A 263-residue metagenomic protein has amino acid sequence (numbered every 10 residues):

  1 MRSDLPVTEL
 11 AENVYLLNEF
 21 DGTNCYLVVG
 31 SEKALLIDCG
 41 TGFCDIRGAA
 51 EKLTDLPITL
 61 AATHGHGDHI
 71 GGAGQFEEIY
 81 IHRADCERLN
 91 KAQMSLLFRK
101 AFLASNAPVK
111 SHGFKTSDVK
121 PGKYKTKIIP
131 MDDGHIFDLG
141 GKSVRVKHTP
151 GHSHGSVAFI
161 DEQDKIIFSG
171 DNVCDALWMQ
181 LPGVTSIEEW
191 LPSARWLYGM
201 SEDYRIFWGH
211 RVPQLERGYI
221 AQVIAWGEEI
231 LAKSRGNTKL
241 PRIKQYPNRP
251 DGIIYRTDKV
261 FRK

Functional and structural regions predicted by a protein language model:
D4-K52, A158-D171: Conserved beta-strand hairpin/beta-sheet module of binuclear metal-dependent hydrolase folds, prominently
T8-L10, V28, G134-L139, K244: Short acidic-hydrophobic surface loop/beta-edge motif
N13, V28, D38, A50 (+8 more regions): Divalent metal-coordination and catalytic microenvironments
L36-C39, I58-D68, Y80-R83, H148-G151 (+2 more regions): Active-site neighborhood of phospho(di)ester-bond hydrolases with catalytic His/Asp-centered motifs
G42-D138, G218, Q222-N237: Active-site HxH/HxHxD metal-binding segment of metal-dependent hydrolases
L89-N90, A176-L181: A short acidic, helix-capping loop that chelates divalent metal ions and anchors anionic groups
D133-D161: Core dinuclear metal-dependent hydrolase active-site scaffold
R195-K263: Accessory terminal helices/loops
